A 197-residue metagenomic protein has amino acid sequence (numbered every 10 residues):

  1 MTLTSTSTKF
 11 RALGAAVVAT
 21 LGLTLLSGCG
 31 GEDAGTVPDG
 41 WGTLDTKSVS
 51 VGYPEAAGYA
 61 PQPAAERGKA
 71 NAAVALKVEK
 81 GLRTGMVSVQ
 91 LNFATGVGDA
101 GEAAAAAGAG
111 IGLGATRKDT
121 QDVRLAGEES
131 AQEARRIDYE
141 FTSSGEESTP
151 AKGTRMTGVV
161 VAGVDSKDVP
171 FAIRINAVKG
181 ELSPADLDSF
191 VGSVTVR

Functional and structural regions predicted by a protein language model:
L3-A16: Bacterial N-terminal signal peptides that target proteins for export
T24-G28: C-terminal motif of bacterial Sec signal peptides marking the signal peptidase cleavage site
C29-K47: Short, low-complexity, disordered segments immediately C-terminal to signal peptides in bacterial exported proteins
V37, D45, A64-A70, R124-E133: Short, ordered beta-strand-loop transition motifs
S50-A105: Secretory pathway targeting signatures of secreted, lumenal, and periplasmic proteins
A57-Y59, D168-R197: Surface-exposed amphipathic alpha-helical segments
G101-G108, T157, P184-V191: Extracytoplasmic/secreted envelope proteins and their assembly/folding machinery, especially bacterial periplasmic
A105-A162: Signature of long, low-cysteine stretches enriched in small and polar/charged residues
